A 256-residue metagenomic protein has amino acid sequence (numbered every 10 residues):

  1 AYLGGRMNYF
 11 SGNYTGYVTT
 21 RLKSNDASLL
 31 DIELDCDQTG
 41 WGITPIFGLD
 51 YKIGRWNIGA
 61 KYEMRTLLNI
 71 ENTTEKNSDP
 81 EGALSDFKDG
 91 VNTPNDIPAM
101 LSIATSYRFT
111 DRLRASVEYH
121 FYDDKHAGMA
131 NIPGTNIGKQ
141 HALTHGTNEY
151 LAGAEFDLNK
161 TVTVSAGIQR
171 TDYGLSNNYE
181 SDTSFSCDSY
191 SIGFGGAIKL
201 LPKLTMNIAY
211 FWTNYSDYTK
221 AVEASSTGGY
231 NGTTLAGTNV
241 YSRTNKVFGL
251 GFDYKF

Functional and structural regions predicted by a protein language model:
A1-F256: Outer-membrane beta-barrel porins/channels
